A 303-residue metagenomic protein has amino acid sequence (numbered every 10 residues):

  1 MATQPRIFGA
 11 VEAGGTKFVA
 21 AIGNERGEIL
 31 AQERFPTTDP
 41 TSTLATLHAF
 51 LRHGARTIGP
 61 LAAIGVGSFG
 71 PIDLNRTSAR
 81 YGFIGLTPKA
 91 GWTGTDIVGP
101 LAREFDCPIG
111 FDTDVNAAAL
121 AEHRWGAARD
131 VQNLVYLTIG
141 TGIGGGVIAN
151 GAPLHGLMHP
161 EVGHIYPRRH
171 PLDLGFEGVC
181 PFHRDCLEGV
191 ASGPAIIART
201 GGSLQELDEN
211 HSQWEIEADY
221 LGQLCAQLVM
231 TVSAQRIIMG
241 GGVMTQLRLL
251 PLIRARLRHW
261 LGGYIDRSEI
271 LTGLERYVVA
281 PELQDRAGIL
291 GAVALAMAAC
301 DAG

Functional and structural regions predicted by a protein language model:
M1-A63, I72-R80, G99-I109, A121-V131 (+1 more regions): ATP-binding/phosphotransfer module of carbohydrate and carboxylate kinases, centering on a glycine-rich
F69: Conserved NAD(P)H cofactor-binding loop of Rossmann-fold oxidoreductase domains
S78-G91: A charged helix-plus-loop insertion that forms the helical arch/lid used to bind and gate nucleic-acid substrates
D114, G140, A292: Active-site glycine-centered loops adjacent to acidic/histidine catalytic or metal-binding residues that shape
V115-A119: Active-site-adjacent loop/helix segments that line or gate small-molecule/cofactor pockets in enzymes
V131-E188: Glycine-rich phosphate-binding loop of actin/hexokinase-like ATP-binding domains
